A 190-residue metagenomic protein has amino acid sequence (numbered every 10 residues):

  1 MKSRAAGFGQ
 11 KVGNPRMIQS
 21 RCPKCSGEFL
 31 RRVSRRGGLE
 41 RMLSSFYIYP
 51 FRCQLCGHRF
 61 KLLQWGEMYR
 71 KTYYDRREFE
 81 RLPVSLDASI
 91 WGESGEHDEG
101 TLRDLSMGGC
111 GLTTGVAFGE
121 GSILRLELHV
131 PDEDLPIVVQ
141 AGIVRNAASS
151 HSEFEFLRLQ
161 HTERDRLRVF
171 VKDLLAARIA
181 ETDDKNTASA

Functional and structural regions predicted by a protein language model:
K2-R21, F29-L105, L174-A190: N-terminal helix initiation/capping motif
G38-S45, G111-T114, S150-R158: Short, solvent-exposed secondary-structure boundary/capping segments
T72-Y74, I123-L124, E163-R168: A short, polar/proline- and glycine-enriched secondary-structure boundary/capping micro-motif
P83-R125, A148-E153: Short strand-loop-strand
G100-T101, I137-R145: Short beta-strand-centered aromatic/proline hotspots
H129-D134: Short, charged beta-turn/beta-strand-edge "cap" motif at the junction between a beta-strand and an adjacent loop
H151-A190: C-terminal output/interaction extensions
